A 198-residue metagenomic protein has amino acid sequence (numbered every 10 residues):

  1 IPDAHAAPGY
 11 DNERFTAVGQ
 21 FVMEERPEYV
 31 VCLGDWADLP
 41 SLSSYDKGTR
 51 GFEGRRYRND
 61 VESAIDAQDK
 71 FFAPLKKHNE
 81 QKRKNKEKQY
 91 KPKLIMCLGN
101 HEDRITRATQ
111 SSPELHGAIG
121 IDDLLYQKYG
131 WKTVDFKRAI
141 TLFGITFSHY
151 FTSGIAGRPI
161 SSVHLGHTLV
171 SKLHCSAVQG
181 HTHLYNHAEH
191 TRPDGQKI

Functional and structural regions predicted by a protein language model:
P2-A6, G34-A37, N100-E102, Y150-T152 (+2 more regions): Active-site metal-binding loops of divalent metal-dependent hydrolases
A6-K128: Core catalytic region of metal-dependent phosphoesterases/phosphodiesterases, especially metallo-beta-lactamase-like
N12, K128-W131, G157-S161: Short gly/ser/thr-rich secondary-structure transition/capping motifs
T16-G19, K82, T133-D135, S161-H167: A generic local structural motif
R26-P27, Y90-K91, T141-L142, S171-H174: Short, well-ordered loop/turn elements at secondary-structure boundaries
V30-L33, K93-L98, T133, F147-H149 (+1 more regions): A structural signal for short, well-ordered beta-strand segments and their strand-loop junctions that often border
L124-G144: Short acidic low-complexity segments
F143-G144, S148-I198: Conserved beta-sheet core of the metallophosphoesterase superfamily
